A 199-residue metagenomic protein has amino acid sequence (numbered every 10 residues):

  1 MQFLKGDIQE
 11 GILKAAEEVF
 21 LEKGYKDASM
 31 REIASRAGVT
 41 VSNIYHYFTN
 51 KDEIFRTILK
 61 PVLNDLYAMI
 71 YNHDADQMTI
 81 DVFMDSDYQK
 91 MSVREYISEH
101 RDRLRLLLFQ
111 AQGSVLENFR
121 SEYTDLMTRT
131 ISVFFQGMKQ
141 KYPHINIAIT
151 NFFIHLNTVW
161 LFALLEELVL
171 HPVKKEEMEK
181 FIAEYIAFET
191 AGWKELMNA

Functional and structural regions predicted by a protein language model:
M1-K5, M197: N-terminal intrinsically disordered/low-complexity leader segments
K5, M30, K60-Y67: Short, basic, alpha-helical segments at the C-terminal edge of helix-turn-helix-like DNA-binding modules
G11, A15, V19-E53, T57: Helix-turn-helix
R56-V62, F119: Alpha-helical DNA-contacting segments of helix-turn-helix folds
T57, Y71-E99: Hydrophobic alpha-helical connector segments
Y71-M78, L107-S114, P143-I145: Short linear capping/connector segments at secondary-structure termini
E95-Y96, S114-Q140, N151-T158: Amphipathic alpha-helical packing segments from all-alpha helical-bundle domains
R105-F109, M138-F188, L196-A199: Hydrophobic/aromatic-rich alpha-helical bundle segments in the mid-to-C-terminal region
